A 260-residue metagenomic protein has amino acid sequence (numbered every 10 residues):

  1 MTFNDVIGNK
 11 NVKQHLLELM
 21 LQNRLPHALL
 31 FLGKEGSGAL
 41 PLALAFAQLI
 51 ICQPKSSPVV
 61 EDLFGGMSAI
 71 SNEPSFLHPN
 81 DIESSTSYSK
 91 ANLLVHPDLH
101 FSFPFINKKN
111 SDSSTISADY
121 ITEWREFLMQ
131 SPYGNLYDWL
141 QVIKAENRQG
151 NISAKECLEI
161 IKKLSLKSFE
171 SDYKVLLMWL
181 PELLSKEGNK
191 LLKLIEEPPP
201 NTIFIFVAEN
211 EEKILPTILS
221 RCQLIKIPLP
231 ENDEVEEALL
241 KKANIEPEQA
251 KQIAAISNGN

Functional and structural regions predicted by a protein language model:
T2-K186: Clamp-loader machinery-focused feature within the broader ASCE/P-loop NTPase space
L40-P41, T202, T217: Phosphate-binding Walker
I50, P54, I195-P198, A243: Active-site catalytic pocket residues across diverse enzymes, especially alpha/beta-hydrolases
S165, N189-I205: Conserved catalytic/switch belt of AAA+ P-loop NTPases
W179-P181, F206-E211: A short beta-strand-to-loop transition that corresponds to the Sensor-1 phosphate-sensing loop of AAA+ P-loop ATPases
K186-E196, N210-Q223: Short regulatory helix/loop adjacent to the ATP-binding pocket of P-loop NTPases
L224-N260: Long, charge-dense, solvent-exposed interaction surfaces that engage phosphate-rich ligands
